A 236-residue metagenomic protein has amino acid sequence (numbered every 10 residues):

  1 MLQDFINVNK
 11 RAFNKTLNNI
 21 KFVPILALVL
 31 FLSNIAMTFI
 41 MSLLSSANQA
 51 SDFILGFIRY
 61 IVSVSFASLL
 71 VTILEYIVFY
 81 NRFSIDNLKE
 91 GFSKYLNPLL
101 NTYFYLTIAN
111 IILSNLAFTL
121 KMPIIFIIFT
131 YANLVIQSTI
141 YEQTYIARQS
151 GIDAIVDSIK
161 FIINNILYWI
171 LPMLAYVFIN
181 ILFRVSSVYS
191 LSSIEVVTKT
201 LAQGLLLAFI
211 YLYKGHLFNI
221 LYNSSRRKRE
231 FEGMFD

Functional and structural regions predicted by a protein language model:
M1-D236: Hydrophobic alpha-helical membrane segments
